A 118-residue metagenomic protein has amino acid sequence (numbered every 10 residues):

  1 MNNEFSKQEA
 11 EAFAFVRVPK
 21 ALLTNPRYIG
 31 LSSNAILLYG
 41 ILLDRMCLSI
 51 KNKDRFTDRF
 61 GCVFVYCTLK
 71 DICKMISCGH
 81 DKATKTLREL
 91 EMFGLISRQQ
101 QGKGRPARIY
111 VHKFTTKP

Functional and structural regions predicted by a protein language model:
M1-C67: Short recognition helix of helix-turn-helix/winged-helix DNA-binding domains
K7, M46-V111: Winged helix-turn-helix DNA-binding recognition segment
T115-P118: Short, amphipathic alpha-helical interaction segments positioned at domain boundaries
